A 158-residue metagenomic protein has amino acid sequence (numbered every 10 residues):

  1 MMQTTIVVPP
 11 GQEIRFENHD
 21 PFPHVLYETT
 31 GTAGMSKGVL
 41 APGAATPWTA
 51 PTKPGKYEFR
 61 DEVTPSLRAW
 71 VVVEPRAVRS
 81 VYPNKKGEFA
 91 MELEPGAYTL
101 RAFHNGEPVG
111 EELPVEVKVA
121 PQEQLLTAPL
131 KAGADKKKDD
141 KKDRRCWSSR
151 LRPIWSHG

Functional and structural regions predicted by a protein language model:
M1-W147, L151, W155-G158: Extracytoplasmic copper-binding redox domains, predominantly the cupredoxin/blue-copper superfamily
